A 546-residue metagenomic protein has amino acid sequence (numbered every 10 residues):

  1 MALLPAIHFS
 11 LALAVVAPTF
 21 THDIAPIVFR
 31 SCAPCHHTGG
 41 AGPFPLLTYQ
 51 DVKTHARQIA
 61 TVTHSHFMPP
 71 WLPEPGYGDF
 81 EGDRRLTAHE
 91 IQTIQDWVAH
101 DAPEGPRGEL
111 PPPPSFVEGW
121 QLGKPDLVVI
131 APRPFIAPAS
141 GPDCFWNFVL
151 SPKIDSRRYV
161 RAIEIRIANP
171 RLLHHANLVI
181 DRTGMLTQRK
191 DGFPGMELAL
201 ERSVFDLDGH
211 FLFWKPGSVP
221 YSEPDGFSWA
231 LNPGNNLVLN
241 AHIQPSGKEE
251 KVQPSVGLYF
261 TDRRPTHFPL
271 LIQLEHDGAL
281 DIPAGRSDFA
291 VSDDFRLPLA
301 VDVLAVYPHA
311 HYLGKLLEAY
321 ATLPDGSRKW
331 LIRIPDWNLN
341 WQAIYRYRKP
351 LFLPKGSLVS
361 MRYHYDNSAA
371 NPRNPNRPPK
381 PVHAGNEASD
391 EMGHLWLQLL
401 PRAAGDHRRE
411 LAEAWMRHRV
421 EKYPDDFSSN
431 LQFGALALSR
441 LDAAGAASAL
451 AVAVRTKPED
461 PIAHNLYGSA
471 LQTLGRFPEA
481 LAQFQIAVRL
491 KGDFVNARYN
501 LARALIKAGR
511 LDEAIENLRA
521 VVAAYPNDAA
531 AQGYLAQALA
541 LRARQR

Functional and structural regions predicted by a protein language model:
L11-K153, G234-N240: Aromatic- and Gly/Pro-enriched helix-to-coil junctions and flexible linker segments
P70-F80, E109-Y159, E164-D302, P308-R402: Beta-strand-centric surfaces of beta-sandwich/beta-rich domains
F427-S428, P461-I462, V495-N496, A529-A530: Helix-start (N-cap) detector for alpha-helical repeat units in TPR-like alpha-solenoids, especially tetratricopeptide
